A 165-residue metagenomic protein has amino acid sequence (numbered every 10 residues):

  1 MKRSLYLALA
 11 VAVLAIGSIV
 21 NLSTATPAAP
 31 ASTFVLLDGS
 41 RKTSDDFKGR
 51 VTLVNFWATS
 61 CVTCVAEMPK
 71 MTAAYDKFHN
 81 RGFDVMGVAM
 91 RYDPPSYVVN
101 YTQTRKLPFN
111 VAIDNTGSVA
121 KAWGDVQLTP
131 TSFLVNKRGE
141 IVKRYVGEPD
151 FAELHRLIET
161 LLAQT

Functional and structural regions predicted by a protein language model:
M1-V35, T165: N-terminal targeting signals for export/organelle localization
A31-T52: A short beta-strand-turn-helix
K48-R50, N80, P108: Active-site acidic short loop of glycosyltransferases
R50-T52, F56-S60, L128: Short pre-active-site segment immediately N-terminal to redox-active cysteine/selenocysteine motifs in thiol-based
L53-V54, V85, S132: Hydrophobic beta-strand anchors of alpha/beta hydrolase catalytic cores
V65-R105, N115-K121: Structural microenvironment flanking redox-active thiols in thiol-disulfide oxidoreductases
N100-P108, N115-E159: Thiol/disulfide oxidoreductase modules built on the thioredoxin-like
